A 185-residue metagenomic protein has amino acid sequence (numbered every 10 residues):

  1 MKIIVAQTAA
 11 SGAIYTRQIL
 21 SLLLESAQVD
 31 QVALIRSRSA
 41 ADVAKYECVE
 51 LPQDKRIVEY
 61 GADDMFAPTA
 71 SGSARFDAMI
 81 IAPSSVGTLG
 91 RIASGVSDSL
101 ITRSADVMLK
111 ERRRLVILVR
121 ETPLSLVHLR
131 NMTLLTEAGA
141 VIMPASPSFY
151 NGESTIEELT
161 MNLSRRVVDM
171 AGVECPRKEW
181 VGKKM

Functional and structural regions predicted by a protein language model:
M1-V116, R120-M185: A cross-family phosphate/adenosyl-ligand binding-site feature
